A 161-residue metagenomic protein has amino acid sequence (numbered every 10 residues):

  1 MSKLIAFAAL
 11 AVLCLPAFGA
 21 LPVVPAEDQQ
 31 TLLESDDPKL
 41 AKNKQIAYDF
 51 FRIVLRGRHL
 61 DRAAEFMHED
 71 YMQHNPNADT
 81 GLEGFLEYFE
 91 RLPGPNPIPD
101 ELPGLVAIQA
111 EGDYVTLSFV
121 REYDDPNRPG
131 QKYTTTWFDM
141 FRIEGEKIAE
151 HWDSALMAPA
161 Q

Functional and structural regions predicted by a protein language model:
S2-F7: Sec-dependent signal peptide recognition, specifically the positively charged N-region followed immediately by
A11-F18: Hydrophobic h-region of N-terminal signal peptides that target proteins for export in Gram-negative bacteria
F18-Q161: C-terminal and inter-domain tail/linker signature
